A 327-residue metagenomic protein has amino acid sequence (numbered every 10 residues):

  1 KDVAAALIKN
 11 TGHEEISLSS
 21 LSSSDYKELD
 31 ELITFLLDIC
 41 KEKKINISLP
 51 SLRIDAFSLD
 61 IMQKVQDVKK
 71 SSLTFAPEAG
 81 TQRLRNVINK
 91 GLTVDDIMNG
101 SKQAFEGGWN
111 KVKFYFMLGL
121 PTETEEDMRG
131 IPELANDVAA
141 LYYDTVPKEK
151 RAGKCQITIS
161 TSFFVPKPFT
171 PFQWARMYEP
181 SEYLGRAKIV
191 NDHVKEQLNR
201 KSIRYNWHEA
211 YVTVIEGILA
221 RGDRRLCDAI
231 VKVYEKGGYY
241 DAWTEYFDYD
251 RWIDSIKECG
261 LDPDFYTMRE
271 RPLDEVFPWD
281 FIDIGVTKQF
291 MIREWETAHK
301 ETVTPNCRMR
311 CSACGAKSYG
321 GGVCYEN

Functional and structural regions predicted by a protein language model:
K1, V94, L184, G285 (+2 more regions): Electropositive phosphate-/nucleotide-binding environments in soluble metabolic enzymes
D2-T158, S162: Conserved SAM/AdoMet-binding glycine-rich loop
L21-D25, P50, L120, E179 (+3 more regions): Generic alpha-helical structural element
L21-D25, R53-A56, E78-T81, L118-G119 (+6 more regions): Short, glycine-/Ser/Thr-/acidic-enriched flexible segments
K27, F57-I61, R83-I88, L118-E126 (+4 more regions): Flexible glycine/acidic-rich beta-alpha junction loops that bind and position SAM and/or redox cofactors in anaerobic
L184-E196: Two-metal-ion acidic nuclease core segments, chiefly of the RNase H-like superfamily
E196-N327: Radical SAM enzyme core and accessory elements
